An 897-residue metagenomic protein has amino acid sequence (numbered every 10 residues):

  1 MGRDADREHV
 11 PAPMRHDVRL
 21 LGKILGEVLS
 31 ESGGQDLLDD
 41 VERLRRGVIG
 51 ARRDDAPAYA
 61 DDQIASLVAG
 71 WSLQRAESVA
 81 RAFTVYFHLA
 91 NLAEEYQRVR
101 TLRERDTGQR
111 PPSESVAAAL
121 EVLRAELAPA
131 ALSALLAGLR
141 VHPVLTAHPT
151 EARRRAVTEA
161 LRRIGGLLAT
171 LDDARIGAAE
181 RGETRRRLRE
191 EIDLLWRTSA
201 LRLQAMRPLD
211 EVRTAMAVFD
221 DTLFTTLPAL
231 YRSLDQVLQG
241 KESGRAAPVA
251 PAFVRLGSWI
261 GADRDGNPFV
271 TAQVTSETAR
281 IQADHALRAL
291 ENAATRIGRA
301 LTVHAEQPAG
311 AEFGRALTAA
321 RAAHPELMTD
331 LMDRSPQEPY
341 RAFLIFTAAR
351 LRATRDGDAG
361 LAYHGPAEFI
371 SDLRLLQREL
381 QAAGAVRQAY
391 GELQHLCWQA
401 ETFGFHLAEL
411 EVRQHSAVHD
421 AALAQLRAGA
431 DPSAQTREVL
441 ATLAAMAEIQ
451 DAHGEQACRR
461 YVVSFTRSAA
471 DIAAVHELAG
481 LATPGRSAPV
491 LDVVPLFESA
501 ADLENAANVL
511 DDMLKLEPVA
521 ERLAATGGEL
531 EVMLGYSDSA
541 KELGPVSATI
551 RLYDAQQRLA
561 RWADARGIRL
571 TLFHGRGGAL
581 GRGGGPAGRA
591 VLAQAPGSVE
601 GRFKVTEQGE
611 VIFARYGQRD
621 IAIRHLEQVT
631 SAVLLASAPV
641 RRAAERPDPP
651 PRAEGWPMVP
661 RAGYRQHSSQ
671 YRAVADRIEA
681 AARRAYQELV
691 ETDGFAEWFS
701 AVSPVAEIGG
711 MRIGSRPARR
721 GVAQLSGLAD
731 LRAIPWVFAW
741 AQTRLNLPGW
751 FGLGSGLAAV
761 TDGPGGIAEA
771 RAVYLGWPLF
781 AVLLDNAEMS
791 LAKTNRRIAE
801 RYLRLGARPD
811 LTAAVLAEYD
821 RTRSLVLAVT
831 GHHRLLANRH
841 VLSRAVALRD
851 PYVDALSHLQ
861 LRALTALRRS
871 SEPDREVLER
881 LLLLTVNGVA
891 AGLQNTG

Functional and structural regions predicted by a protein language model:
M1-A428, S433-E438, L491, G584 (+7 more regions): Often metal-dependent polyanion-binding catalytic scaffolds in large enzymes
G2-V10, R19-L21, V28-S30, A60-A82 (+17 more regions): Acidic, glycine-enriched catalytic cores built around paired aspartates
V18, L37, A76, V212 (+23 more regions): Active-site-proximal structural scaffolding
L25, L230, L234, I297 (+6 more regions): Hydrophobic alpha-helical packing residues
T84, Q377-E379, R460-S464, V493-L496 (+1 more regions): Short glycine-rich or small-residue beta-strand-to-loop segments that form or flank ligand, phosphate, metal/Fe-S
R255-L256, A457, G528, V599: A generic structural signal for well-ordered coil/turn residues at beta-strand boundaries that shape enzyme active-site
V270-L301, A482-I678, R684: Catalytic or ion-translocation cores adjacent to nucleophile or general acid/base/metal-coordination motifs in diverse
P336-F343, A349-A353, G384-A385, Y390-A473 (+2 more regions): Active-site cores of enzymes that catalyze phosphoryl transfer or operate on phosphate-rich substrates
